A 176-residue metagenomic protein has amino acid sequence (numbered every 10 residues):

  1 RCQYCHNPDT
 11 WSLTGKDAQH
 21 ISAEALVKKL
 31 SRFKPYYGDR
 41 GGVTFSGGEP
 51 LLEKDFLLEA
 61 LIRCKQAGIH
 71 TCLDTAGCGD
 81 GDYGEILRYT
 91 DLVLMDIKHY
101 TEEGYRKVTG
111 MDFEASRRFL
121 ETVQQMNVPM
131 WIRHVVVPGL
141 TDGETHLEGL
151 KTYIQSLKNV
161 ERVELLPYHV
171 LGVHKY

Functional and structural regions predicted by a protein language model:
R1-H20: Canonical Radical SAM [4Fe-4S] cluster-binding loop centered on the CxxxCxxC motif and its immediate flanking residues
K16-R32: Short microdomains enriched in Cys/His and/or Lys/Arg
V27, S31-G42, G47-L171: Conserved AdoMet/S-adenosylmethionine-binding subsite of the radical SAM
G172-Y176: Short acidic/His/Gly/Ser-rich catalytic and metal-binding motifs that mark active-site loops of diverse hydrolases
